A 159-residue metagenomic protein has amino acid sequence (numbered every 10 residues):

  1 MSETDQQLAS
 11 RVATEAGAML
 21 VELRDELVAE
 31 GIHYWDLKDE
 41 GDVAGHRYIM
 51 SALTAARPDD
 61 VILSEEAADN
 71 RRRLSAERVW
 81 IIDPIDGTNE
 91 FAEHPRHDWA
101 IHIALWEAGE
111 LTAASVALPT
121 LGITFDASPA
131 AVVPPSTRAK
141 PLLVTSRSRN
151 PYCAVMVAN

Functional and structural regions predicted by a protein language model:
M1-I85: N-terminal subdomain of lithium-sensitive/metallo-dependent phosphomonoesterases centered on the IMPase/IPPase/PAP
M50, H102, V157-A158: Short amphipathic alpha-helical segments and helix-helix/interface helices
E66, S128, R147: Residues at the C-termini of beta-strands that transition into short coil/loop
D69, A131, N150: Residue-level detector of flexible, active-site-proximal loop/helix-junction positions within diverse enzyme catalytic
L74-P129: DPxDG-like acidic metal-binding loop motif
R138-N159: An extended, acidic
